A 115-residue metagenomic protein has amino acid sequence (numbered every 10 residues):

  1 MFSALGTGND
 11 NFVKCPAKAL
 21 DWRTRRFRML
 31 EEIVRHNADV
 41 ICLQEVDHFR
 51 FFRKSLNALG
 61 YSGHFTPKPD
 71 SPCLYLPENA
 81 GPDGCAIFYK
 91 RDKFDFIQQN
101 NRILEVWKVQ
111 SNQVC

Functional and structural regions predicted by a protein language model:
M1-R23, E105, V109-Q113: Acidic/histidine-rich helix-loop elements that form or flank divalent-metal/phosphate-binding sites at the catalytic
R23-T24, F88: Intrinsically disordered, low-complexity sequence elements enriched in Ser/Thr/Gly/Pro
H36: Active-site charged/polar residues at nucleotide-handling catalytic sites that mediate phosphoryl, nucleotidyl
V40-C115: Structured beta-strand-rich core segments of catalytic domains in phosphoester-bond hydrolases
